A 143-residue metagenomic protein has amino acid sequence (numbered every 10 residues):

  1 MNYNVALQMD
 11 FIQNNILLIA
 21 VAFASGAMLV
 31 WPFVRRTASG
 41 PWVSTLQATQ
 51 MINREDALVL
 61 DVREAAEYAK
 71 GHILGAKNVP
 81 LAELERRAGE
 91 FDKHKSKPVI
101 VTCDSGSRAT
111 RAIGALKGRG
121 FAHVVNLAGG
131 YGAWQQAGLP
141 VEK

Functional and structural regions predicted by a protein language model:
N2-A57, A65-P98, S107-K143: Rhodanese-like catalytic fold shared by cysteine-dependent sulfurtransferases and DSP/PTP-type phosphatases
L60: Conserved beta/loop motifs at nucleotide-recognition and modification sites
C103: Short cysteine clusters
